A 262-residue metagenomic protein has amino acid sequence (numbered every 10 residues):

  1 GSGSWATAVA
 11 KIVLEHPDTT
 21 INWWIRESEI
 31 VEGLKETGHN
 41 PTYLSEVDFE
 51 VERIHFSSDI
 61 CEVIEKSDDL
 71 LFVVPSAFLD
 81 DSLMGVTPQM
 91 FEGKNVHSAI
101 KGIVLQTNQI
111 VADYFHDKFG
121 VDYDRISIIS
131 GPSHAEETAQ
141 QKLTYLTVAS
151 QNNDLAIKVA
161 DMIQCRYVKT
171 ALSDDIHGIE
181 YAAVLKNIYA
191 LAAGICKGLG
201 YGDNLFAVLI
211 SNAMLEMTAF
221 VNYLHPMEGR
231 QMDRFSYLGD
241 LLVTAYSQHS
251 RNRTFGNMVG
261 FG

Functional and structural regions predicted by a protein language model:
G1-V47, R53-S58: NAD(P)+-binding Rossmann beta1-loop-alpha1 motif at the extreme N-terminus of oxidoreductases
S2, A6, E27, L79 (+11 more regions): Generic structural signal for well-ordered, non-membrane alpha-helical segments in soluble metabolic enzymes
F56-L143, V159-D161: Rossmann-like NAD(P)(H) cofactor-binding subdomain of soluble oxidoreductases
E65-K66, L185, L238: Alpha-helix C-terminal capping/helix-to-coil transition sites in glycosyltransferase folds
Q89, K118-R125, L143-R230, R234: Internal alpha-helical scaffold of NAD(P)-dependent oxidoreductase catalytic cores
H134-A135, K197, L241-Q248: Glycine-rich phosphate/pyrophosphate-binding beta-alpha loops
S247-G262: Divalent-cation-assisted or electrostatically stabilized phosphate/pyrophosphate-binding catalytic cores
